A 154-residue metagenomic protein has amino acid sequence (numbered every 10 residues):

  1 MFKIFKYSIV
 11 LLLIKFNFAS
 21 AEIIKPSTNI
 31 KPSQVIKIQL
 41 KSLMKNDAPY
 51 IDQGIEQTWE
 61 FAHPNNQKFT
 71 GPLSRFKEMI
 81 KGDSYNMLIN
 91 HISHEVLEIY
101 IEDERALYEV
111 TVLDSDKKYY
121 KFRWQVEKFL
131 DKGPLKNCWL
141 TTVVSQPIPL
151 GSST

Functional and structural regions predicted by a protein language model:
K3-V10: Sec-dependent signal peptide recognition, specifically the positively charged N-region followed immediately by
I14-F16: N-terminal signal peptide c-region/cleavage motif recognized by signal peptidases
A19-I23: Boundary at the C-terminal end of the N-terminal hydrophobic targeting segment
P26-T28: TPR-adjacent "capping" and linker segments in tetratricopeptide-repeat scaffold/adaptor proteins
K31-D47, F61: Short, aromatic-enriched amphipathic alpha-helices that serve as compact interaction elements
K45-I51, K132-P134: Low-complexity, polar-biased intrinsically disordered regions enriched in Pro/Ser/Thr/Gly
P49-D103: Short solvent-exposed beta->alpha transition segments
E98-T154: Exposed beta-sheet edge and beta->alpha loop/turn motif
